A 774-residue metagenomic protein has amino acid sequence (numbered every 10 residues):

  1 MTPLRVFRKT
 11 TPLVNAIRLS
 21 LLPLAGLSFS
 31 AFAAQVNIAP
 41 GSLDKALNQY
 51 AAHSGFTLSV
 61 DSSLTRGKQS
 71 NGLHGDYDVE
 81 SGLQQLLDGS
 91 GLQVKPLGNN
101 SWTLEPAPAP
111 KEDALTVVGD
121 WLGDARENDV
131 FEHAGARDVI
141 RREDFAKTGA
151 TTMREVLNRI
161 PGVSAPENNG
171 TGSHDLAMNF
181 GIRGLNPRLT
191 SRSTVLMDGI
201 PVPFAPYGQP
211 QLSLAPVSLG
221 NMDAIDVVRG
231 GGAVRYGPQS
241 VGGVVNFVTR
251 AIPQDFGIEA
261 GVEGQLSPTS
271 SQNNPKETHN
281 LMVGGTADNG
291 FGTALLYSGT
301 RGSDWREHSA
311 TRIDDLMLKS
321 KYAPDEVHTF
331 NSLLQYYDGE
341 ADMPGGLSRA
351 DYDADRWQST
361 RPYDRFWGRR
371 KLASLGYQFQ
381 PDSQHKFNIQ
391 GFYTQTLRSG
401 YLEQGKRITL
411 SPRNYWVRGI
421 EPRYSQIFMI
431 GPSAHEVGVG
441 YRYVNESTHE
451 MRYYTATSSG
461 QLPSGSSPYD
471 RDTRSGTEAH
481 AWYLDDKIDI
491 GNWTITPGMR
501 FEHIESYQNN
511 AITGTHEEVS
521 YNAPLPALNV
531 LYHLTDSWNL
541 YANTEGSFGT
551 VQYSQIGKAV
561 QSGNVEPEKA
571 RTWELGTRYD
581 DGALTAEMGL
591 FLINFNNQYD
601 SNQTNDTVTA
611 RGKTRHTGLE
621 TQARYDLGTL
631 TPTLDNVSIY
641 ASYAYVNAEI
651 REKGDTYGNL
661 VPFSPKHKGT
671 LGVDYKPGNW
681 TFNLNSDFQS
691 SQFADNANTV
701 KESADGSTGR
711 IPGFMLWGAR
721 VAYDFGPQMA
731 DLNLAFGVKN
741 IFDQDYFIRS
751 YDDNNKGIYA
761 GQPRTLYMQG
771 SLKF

Functional and structural regions predicted by a protein language model:
L47, N99, E105-A146, R154 (+2 more regions): Short, acidic, small-residue-rich periplasmic hinge/interaction motif at the N-terminus of Gram-negative outer-membrane
W102-E105, D129, R154, N158-P201: Extracytoplasmic beta-strand/coil segments of soluble accessory domains associated with Gram-negative outer-membrane
I200-R229: Short acidic/polar hinge/loop motifs at secondary-structure boundaries that mediate gating or recognition
S271-M343, R365-Q380, G431, H480: Transmembrane beta-barrel wall of Gram-negative outer-membrane proteins
L281, G376-Q380, K386-L402, H533 (+6 more regions): Membrane-embedded beta-barrel scaffold of Gram-negative outer-membrane proteins
G284-T286, L484, L528, A542 (+3 more regions): Conserved C-terminal beta-signal and adjacent last beta-strands/turns of outer-membrane beta-barrel proteins
A323-Y337, W367-A511: Face-selective signature of the C-terminal outer-membrane beta-barrel domain
Y424, G431, V437, N492-I495 (+6 more regions): Gram-negative outer-membrane beta-barrel transporters
